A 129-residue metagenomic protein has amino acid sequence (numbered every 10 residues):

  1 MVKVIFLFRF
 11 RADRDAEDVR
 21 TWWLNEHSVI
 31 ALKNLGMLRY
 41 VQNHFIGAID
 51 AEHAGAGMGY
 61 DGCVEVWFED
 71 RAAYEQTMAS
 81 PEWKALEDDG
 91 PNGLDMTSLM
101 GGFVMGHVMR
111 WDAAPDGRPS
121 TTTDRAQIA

Functional and structural regions predicted by a protein language model:
M1-A129: Macromolecular interaction modules
